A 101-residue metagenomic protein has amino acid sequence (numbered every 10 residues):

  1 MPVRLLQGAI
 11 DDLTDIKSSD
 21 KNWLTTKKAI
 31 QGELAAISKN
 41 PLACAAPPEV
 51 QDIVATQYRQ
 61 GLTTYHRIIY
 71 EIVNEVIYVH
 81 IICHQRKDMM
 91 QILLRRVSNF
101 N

Functional and structural regions predicted by a protein language model:
M1-Y58, V76, I92-L94, S98-N101: Basic, Lys/Arg-enriched alpha-helical interface segments
L62-N101: Enriched for short, Lys/Arg-rich terminal
